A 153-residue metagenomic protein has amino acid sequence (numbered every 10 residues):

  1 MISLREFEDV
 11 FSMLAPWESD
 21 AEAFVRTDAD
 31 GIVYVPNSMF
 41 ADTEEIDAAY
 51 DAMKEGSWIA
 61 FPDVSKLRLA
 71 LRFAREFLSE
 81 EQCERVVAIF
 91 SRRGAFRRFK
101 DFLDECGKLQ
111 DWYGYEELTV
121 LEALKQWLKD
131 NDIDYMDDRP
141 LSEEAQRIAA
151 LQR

Functional and structural regions predicted by a protein language model:
I2-L4, D9-M13, Y50, I133-Y135 (+2 more regions): Small, basic N-terminal interaction modules of short regulatory proteins
R5-S91: The feature represents the first ordered module of a protein
D63-K129: Amphipathic protein-protein interaction modules
W112-R153: Acidic, proline/glycine-rich low-complexity IDRs
